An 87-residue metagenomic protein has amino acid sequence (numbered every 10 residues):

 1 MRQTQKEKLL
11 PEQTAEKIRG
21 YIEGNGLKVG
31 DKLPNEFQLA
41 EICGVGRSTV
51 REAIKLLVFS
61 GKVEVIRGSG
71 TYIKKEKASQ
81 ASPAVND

Functional and structural regions predicted by a protein language model:
M1-D87: Short linear motifs at protein or domain termini
